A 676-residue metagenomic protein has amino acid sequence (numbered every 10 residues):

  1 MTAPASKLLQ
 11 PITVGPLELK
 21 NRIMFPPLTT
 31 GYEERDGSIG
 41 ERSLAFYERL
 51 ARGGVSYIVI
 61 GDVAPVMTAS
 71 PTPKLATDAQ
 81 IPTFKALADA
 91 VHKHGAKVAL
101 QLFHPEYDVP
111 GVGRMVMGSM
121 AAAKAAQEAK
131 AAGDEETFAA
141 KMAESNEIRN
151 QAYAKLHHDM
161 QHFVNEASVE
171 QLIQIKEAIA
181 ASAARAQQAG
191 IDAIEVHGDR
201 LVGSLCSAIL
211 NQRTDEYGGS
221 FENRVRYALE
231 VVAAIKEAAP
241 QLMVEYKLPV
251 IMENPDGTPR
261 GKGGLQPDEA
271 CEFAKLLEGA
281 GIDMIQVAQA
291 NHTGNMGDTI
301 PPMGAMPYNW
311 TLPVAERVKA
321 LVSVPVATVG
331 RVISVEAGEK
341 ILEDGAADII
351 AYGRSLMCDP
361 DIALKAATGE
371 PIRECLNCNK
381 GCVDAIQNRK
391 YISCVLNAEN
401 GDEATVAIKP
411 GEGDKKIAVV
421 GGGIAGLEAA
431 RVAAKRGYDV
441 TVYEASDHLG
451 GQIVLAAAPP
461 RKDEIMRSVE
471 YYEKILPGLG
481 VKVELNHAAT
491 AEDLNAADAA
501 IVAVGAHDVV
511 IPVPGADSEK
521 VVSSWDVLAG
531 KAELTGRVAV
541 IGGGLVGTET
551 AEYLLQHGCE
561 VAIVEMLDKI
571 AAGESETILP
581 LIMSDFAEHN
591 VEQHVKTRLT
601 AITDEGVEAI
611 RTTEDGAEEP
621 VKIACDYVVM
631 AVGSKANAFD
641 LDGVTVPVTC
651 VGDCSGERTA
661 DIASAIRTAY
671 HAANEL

Functional and structural regions predicted by a protein language model:
M1-V420, I424, E428-K435, D439-V440 (+4 more regions): Flavin-dependent oxidoreductase catalytic cores
Q10-I12, L44-A45, C271-E272, P313-A315 (+10 more regions): A generic local structural motif
I285, V318, I341, G353 (+9 more regions): Hydrophobic, well-ordered secondary-structure elements that form the walls of internal hydrophobic environments
V322, G345-A346, L479, D517 (+3 more regions): Short, structured coil segments at secondary-structure junctions
V329, N397, N486-A488, S524 (+3 more regions): Conserved beta-strand termini and adjacent loop/short-helix elements that scaffold enzyme active sites in alpha/beta
G411-A445, E484-E492, A496, A503-V513 (+4 more regions): Rossmann-like dinucleotide/flavin-binding elements
D439-L479, A551-L599, S655-R658: Rossmann-like dinucleotide-binding cores of NAD(P)H-dependent redox enzymes
V607-R611: SH3/SH3-like beta-barrel fold
